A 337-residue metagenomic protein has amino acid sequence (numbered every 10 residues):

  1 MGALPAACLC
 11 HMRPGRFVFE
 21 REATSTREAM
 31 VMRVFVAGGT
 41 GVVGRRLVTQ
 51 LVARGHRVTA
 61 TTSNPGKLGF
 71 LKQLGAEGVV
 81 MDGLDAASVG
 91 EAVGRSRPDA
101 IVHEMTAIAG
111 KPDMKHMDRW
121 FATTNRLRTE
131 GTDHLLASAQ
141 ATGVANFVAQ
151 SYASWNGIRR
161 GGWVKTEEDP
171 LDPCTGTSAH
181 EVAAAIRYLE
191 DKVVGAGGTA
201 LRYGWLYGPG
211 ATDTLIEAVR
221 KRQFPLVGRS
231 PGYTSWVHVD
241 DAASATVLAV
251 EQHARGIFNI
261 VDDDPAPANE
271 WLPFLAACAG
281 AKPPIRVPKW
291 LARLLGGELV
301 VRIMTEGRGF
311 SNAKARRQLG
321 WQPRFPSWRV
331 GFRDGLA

Functional and structural regions predicted by a protein language model:
V34-R54: N-terminal Rossmann NAD(P)H-binding glycine-rich loop of SDR-like oxidoreductase domains
R46, A243-L299: Mid/C-terminal beta-alpha module of Rossmann-like enzyme folds, strongest in SDR-family dehydrogenases/epimerases
S63-K72, A76-H134: NAD(P)H-binding glycine-rich loop region in Rossmannoid oxidoreductase-like domains and their noncatalytic homologs
P112-H180: Conserved Rossmann-fold NAD(P)-dependent oxidoreductase catalytic core, especially the SDR/UDP-sugar
N146, Q150-Y152, Y188-P209: Conserved beta-loop-beta element that borders a ligand/cofactor-binding pocket
R159-G161, A196, Y207-E217, L248-F258: Glycine/proline-rich active-site loop of Rossmann-fold NAD(P)-dependent oxidoreductases
D172-S178, L215-V237, D241: A conserved pocket-lining segment of Rossmann-fold NAD(P)-dependent short-chain dehydrogenase/reductase
P326-A337: Amphipathic terminal alpha-helices
